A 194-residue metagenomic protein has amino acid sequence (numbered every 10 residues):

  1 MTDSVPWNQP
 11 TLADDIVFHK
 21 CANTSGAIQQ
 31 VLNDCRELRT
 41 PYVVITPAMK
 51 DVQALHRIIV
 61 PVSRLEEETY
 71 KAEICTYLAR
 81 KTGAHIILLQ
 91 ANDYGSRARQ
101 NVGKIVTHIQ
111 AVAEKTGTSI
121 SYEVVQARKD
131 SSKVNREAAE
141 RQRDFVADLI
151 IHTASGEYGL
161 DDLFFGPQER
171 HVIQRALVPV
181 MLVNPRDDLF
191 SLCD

Functional and structural regions predicted by a protein language model:
T2, Y122-S131: Short beta->alpha junction loops
T2-L12, I28, D34-L38, M49-L89 (+3 more regions): Short acidic/Ser/Thr-enriched loop-to-helix initiation segments
P10-A13, R141-A147: Glycine-rich phosphate-binding loop signature in dinucleotide/nucleotide-binding domains
D14-I16, R57, L149: Structural motif
V17-R36, H152-R175, R186-C193: Glycine-rich, Arg-bearing micro-motifs that act as flexible, cationic patches
H19, P41-A48, T153, V180-N184: Short beta-strand elements of ligand-binding domains
Q90, V124-Q126, N184: Residue-level recognition of beta-strand->loop/alpha-helix junctions
G103-V106, R136-A138, F164-E169: Charged helix-capping and loop-helix junction motifs
